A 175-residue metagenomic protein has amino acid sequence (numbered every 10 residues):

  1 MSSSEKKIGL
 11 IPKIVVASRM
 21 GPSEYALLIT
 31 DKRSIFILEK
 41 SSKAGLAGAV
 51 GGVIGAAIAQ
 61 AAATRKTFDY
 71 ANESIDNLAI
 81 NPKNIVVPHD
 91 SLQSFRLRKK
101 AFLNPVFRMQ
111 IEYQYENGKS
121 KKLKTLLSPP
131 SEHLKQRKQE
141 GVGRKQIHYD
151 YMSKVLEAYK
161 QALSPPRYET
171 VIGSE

Functional and structural regions predicted by a protein language model:
M1-L28, K32-L38: N-terminal membrane-targeting/pre-transmembrane regions
S3-S4, K43-E175: Acidic, Ser/Thr- and proline-rich intrinsically disordered linker/docking segments of eukaryotic scaffolds
